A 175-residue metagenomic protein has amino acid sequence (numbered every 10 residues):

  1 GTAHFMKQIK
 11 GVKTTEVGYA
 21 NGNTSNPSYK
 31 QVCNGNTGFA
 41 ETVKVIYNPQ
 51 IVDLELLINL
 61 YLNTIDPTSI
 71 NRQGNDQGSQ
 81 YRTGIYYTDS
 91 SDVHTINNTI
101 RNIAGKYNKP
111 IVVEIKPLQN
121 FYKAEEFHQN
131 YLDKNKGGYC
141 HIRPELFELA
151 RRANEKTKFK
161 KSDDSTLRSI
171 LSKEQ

Functional and structural regions predicted by a protein language model:
G1-Q175: Flexible coil/turn and secondary-structure edge motifs
